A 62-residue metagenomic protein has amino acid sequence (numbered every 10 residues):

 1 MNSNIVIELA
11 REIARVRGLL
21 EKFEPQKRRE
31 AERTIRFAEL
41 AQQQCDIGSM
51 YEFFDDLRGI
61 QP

Functional and structural regions predicted by a protein language model:
M1-R29: Amphipathic, heptad-repeat alpha-helical segments
R29-P62: Short, charge-rich amphipathic interface segments used for partner binding and complex assembly
